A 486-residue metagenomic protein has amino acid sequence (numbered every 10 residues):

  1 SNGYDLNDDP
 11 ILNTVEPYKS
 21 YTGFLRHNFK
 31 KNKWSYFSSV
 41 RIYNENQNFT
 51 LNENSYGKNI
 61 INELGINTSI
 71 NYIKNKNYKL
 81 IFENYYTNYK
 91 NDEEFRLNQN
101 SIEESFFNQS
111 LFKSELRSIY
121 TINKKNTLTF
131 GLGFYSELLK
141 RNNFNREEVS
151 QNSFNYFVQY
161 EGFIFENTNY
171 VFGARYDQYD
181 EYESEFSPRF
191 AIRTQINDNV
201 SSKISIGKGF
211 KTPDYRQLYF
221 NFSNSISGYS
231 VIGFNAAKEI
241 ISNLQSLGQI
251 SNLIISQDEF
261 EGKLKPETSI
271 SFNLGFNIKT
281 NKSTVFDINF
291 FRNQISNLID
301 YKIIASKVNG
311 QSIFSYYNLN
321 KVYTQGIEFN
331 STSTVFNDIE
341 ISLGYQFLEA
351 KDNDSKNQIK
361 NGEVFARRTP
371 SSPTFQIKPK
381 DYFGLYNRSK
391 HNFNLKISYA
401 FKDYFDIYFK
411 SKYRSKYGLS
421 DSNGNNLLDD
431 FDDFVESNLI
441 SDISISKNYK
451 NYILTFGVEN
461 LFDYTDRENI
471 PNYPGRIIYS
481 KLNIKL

Functional and structural regions predicted by a protein language model:
S1-I61: Periplasmic-side early beta-strands and strand-to-turn transitions of outer-membrane beta-barrels
N2, K31-K33, I42-N46, Y86-K90 (+12 more regions): Transmembrane beta-strands of outer-membrane beta-barrel pores
G23-F29, I66-Y72, S114-Y120, V158-G162 (+9 more regions): Residues on the lipid-exposed face of transmembrane beta-strands in outer-membrane beta-barrel proteins
F24, F107-N108, K113-R117, V149 (+6 more regions): Outer membrane beta-barrel strand-and-loop segments of large Gram-negative receptors, especially TonB-dependent
K33-S38, K76-L80, K125-L128, E166-F172 (+5 more regions): Repeated loop/turn-to-beta-strand initiation elements of outer-membrane beta-barrel proteins
N123-K125, N142, R146-V285, N289-Q294 (+2 more regions): Structural signature of Gram-negative outer-membrane beta-barrels, strongest in the C-terminal barrel of TonB-dependent
F163, N167, D287-I295, Q311-S422 (+2 more regions): Gram-negative outer-membrane beta-barrel transporters
F210-K211, S223, K412-L428, D432-L486: C-terminal beta-signal and adjacent terminal beta-strands/loops of Gram-negative outer-membrane beta-barrel proteins
